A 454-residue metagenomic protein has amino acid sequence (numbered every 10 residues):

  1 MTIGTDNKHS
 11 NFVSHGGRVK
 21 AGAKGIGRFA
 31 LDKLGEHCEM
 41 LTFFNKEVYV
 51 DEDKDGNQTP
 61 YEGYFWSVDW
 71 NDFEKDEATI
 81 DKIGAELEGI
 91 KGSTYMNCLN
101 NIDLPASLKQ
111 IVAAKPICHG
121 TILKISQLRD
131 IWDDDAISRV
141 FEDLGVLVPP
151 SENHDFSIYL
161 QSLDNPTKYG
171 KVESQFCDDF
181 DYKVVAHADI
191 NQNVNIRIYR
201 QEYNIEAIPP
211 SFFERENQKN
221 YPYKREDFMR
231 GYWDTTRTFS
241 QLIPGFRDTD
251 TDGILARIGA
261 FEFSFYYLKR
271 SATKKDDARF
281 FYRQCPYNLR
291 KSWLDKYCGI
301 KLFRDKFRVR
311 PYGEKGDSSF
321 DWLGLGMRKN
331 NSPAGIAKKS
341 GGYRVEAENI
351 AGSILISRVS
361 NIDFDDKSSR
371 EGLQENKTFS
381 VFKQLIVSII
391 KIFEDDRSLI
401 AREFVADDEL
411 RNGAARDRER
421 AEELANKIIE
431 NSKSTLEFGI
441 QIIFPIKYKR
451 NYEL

Functional and structural regions predicted by a protein language model:
M1-Q127, D133-D135, N165, K447 (+1 more regions): GHKL (Bergerat-fold) ATPase N-terminal catalytic module, capturing the glycine-rich phosphate-binding loop and acidic
S10-S14, F156-Y159, R402-E403: Short coil/turn segments at secondary-structure boundaries
A30-L34, R139-D143, L385: Alpha-helical scaffold elements adjacent to nucleotide-binding pockets in ATP/GTP-utilizing enzyme cores
L34-C38, H119-G120, N153, Y297-G299 (+2 more regions): Short glycine-/polar-rich loops that comprise or flank the Walker A/P-loop and associated switch/sensor motifs
E47-D51, D134, Y169, P311 (+1 more regions): Switch/connector loops and helix/strand junctions flanking conserved nucleotide-binding motifs in nucleotide-processing
W66-D76, Q175-K183, E314-S319: A short, sequence-level motif marking secondary-structure junctions
S107-Y297: Glycine/threonine-rich ATP-lid/beta-loop region of ATP-binding domains
Y223-N451: Charged regulatory segments coupled to nucleotide-binding catalytic modules in large multidomain enzymes
